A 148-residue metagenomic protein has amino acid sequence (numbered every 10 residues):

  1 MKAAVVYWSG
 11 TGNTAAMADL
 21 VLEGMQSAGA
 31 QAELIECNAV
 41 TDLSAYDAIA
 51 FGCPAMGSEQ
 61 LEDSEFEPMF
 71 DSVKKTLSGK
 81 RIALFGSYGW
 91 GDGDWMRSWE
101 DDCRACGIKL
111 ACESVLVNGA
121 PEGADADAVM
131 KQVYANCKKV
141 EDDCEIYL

Functional and structural regions predicted by a protein language model:
M1-A4: Extreme N-terminal starter segment of soluble prokaryotic enzymes
V6-W8, F85: Short hydrophobic segments within beta-strands
N13-A16, L20-I35, A45-L148: FMN-binding flavodoxin-like domain, especially the glycine-rich phosphate-binding loop
N38-A39: Short, polar loop motifs at secondary-structure junctions
